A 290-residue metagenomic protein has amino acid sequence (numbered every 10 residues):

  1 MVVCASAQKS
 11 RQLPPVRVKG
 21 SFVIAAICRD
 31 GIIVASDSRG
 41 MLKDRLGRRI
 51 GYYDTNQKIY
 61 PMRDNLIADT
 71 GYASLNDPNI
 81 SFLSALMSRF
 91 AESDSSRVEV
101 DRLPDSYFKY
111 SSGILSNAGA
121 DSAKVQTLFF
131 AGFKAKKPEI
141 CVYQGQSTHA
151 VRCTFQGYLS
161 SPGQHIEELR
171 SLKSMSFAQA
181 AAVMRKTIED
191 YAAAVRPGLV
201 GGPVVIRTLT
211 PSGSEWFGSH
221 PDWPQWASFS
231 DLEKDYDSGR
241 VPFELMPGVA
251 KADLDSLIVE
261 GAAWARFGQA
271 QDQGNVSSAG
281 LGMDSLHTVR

Functional and structural regions predicted by a protein language model:
M1-A7: Hydrophobic h-region of N-terminal signal peptides that target proteins for export in Gram-negative bacteria
Q8-R290: N-terminal nucleophile
